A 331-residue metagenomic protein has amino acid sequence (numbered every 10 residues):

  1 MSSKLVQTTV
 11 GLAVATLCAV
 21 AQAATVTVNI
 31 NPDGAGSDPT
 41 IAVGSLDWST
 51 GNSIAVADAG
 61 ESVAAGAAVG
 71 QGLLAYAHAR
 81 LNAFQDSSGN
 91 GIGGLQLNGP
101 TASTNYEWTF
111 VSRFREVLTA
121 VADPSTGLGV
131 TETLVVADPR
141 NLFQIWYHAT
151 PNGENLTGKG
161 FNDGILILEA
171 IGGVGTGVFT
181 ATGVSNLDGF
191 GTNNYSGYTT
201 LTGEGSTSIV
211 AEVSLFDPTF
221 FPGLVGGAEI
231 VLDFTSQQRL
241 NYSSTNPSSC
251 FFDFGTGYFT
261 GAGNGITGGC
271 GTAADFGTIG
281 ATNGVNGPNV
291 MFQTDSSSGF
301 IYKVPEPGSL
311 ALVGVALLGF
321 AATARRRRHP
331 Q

Functional and structural regions predicted by a protein language model:
M1-V26, G287-A322: Short, threonine-centered small-residue motifs that mark membrane-proximal processing/anchoring sites and TM-junction
L5, T9, A13, A19 (+4 more regions): Detector for intrinsically disordered, low-structure N-terminal pre-sequences
A24-V136, Y258, N264-K303: N-terminal segment immediately downstream of the Sec signal-peptide cleavage site in secreted/extracellular proteins
L134-Y242: Short helix-loop boundary/capping segments
T200-K303: Elongated scaffolding segments in large macromolecular assemblies, built predominantly from amphipathic alpha-helices
A322-Q331: C-terminal membrane-anchoring or membrane-association module
